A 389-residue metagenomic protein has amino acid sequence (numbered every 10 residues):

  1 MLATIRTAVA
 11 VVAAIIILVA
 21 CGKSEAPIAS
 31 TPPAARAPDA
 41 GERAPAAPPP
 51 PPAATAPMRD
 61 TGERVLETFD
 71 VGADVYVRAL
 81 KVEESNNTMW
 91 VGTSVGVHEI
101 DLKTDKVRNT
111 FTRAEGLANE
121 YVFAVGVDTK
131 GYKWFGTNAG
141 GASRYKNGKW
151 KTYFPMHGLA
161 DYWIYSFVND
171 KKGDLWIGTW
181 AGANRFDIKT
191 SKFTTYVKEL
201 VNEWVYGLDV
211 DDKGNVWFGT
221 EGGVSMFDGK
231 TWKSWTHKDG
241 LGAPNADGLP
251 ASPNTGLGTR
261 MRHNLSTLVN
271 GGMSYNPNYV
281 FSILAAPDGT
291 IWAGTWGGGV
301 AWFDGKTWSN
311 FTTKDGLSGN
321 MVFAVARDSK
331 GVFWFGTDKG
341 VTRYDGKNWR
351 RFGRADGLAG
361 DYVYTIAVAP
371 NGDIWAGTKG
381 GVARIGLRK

Functional and structural regions predicted by a protein language model:
M1-V9: Bacterial N-terminal signal peptides that target proteins for export
L18-A20: C-terminal motif of bacterial Sec signal peptides marking the signal peptidase cleavage site
G22-K389: Carboxylate-rich, polar loop motifs that coordinate divalent cations or form catalytic acidic clusters
